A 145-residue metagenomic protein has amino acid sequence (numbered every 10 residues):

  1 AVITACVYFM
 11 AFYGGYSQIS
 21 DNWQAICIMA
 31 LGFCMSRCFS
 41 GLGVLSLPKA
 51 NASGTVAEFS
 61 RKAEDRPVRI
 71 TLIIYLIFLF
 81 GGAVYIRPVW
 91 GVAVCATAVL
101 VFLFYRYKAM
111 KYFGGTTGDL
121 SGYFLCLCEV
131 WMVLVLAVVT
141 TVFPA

Functional and structural regions predicted by a protein language model:
A1-Q24, I28, R66-A83, C126-A145: Multi-pass membrane catalytic core of lipid/isoprenoid biosynthesis enzymes
Q24-I28, G32, L120-S121: Membrane-interface starts of transmembrane alpha-helices
Q24-I28, P88-A96: Short, aromatic-rich membrane-interface segments at the entry and exit of alpha-helical transmembrane domains
A30-S46, V99-A109: Transmembrane alpha-helical segments that form the membrane-embedded catalytic/substrate-channel core of multi-pass
G43-A63, K111-Y112: Cytosolic, membrane-interface loops and tails of multi-pass inner-membrane proteins
V56-E64, L120-L127: Membrane-interface segments at loop-to-transmembrane junctions
V84-A93, G115-S121, T141-A145: Extracellular/periplasmic helix-loop-helix junctions in multi-pass membrane proteins
Y107-W131: Interfacial loop-to-transmembrane junctions
